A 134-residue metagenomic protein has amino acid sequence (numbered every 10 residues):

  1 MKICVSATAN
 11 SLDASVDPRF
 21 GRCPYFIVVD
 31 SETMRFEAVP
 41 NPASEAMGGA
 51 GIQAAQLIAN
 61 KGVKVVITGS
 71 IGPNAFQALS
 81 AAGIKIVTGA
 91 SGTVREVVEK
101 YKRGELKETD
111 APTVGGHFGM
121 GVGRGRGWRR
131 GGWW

Functional and structural regions predicted by a protein language model:
M1-I3: Extreme N-terminal starter segment of soluble prokaryotic enzymes
A9-Y25, P42: Conserved mixed alpha/beta catalytic, RNA-binding, or beta-rich assembly cores of soluble enzyme, regulatory
R22-C23, E45-Q53, S91, V98-W134: Extracellular/periplasmic low-complexity linear segments
F36-K64: Compact, glycine-rich, soluble single-domain proteins
A59-G92, V98: Mid-chain, well-packed structural core segment of small domains
